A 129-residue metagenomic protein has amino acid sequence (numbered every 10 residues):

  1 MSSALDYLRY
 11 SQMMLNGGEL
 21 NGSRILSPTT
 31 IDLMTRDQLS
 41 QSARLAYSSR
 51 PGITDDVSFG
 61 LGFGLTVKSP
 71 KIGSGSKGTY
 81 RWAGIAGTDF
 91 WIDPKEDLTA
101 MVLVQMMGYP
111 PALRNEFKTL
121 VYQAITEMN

Functional and structural regions predicted by a protein language model:
M1-N129: Catalytic loop of the DD-peptidase/beta-lactamase superfamily, centered on the K-T-G motif and neighboring
